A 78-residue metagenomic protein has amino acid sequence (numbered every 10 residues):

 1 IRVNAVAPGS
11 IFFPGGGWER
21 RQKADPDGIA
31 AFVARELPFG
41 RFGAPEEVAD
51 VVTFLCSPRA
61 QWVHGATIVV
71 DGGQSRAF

Functional and structural regions predicted by a protein language model:
I1, A5-G15, L37, F42 (+1 more regions): PG/GG-rich flexible active-site loop of Rossmann-like NAD(P)H-dependent oxidoreductases, especially the SDR superfamily
R2, V63-G65: Short, small/polar-rich loop/turn modules that mediate ligand/substrate recognition or access, typified
A5, T67-V69: Conserved beta-strand scaffold in the Rossmann-like NAD(H)/NADP(H)-binding core of dehydrogenases/reductases
I11-E36, A77: A glycine/serine/threonine-rich, flexible loop-to-helix segment that serves as the NAD(P) cofactor-binding "lid"
F12, P58-R59: Catalytic "switch" loops of ABC-type ATPases
L37-V48, R59: A conserved structural motif in NAD(P)-dependent oxidoreductases
